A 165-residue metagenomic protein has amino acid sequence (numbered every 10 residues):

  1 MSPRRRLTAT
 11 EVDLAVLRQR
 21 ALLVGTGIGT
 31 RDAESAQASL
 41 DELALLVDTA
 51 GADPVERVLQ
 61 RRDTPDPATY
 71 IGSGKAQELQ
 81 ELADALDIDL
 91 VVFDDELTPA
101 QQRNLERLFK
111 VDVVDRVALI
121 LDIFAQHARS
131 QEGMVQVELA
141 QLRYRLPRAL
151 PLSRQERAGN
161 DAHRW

Functional and structural regions predicted by a protein language model:
M1-L121: N-terminal accessory targeting/assembly segments
L119-W165: Extended, highly charged alpha-helical segments
